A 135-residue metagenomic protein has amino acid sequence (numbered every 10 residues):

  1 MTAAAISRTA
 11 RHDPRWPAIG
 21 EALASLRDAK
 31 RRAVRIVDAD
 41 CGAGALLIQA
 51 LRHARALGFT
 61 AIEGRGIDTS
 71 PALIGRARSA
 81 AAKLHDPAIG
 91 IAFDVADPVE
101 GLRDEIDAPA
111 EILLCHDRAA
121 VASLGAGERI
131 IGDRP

Functional and structural regions predicted by a protein language model:
M1-A29: Class I SAM-dependent methyltransferase Rossmann-like catalytic core, especially the SAM/SAH-binding loop
R31-A33, F59-I62, P109-A110, A126-G127: A general structural motif
R32-G42: Conserved class I S-adenosyl-L-methionine
G44-I48: Glycine-rich SAM-binding Motif I of class I
L51-P98: Class I SAM-dependent methyltransferase SAM/SAH-binding core
E100-D107: Short conserved loop adjoining the S-adenosyl-L-methionine
A108-G125: A short SAM/SAH-binding and catalytic strip from SAM-dependent methyltransferases
G127-P135: Conserved beta-strand signature within the Rossmann-like core of class I S-adenosyl-L-methionine
